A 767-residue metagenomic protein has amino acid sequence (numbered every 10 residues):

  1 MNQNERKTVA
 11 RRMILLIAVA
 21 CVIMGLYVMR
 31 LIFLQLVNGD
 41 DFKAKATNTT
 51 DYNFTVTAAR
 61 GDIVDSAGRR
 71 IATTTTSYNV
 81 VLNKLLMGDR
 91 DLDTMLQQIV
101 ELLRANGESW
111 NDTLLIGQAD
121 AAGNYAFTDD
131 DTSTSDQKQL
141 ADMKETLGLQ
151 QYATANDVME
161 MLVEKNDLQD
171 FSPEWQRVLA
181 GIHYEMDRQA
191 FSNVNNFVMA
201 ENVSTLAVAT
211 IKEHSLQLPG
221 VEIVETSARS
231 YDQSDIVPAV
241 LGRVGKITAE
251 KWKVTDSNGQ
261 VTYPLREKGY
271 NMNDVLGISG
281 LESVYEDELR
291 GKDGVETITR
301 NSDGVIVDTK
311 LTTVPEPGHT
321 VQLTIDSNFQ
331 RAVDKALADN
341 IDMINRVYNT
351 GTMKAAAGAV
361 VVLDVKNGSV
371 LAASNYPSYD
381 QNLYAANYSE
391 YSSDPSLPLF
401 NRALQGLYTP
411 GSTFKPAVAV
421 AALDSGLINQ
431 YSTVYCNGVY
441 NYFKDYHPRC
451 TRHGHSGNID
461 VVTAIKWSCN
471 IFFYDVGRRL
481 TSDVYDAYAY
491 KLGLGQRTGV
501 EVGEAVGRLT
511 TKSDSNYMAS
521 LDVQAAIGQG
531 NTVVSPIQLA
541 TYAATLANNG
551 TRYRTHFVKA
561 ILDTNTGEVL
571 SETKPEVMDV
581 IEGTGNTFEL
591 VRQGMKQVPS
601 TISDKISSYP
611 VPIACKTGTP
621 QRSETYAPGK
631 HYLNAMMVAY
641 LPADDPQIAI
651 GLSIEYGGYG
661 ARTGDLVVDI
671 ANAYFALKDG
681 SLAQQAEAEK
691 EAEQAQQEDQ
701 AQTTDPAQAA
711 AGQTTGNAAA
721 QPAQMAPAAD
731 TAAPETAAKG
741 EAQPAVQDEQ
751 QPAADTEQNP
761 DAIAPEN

Functional and structural regions predicted by a protein language model:
M1-V314, T350-A359, D699, Q708 (+4 more regions): Membrane-proximal periplasmic segments of bacterial cell-envelope enzymes, especially penicillin-binding proteins
R70-A72, Y78, T299-E316, I325 (+9 more regions): Beta-lactam-recognizing serine transpeptidase/beta-lactamase-like catalytic domain environment
K84-L86, I654-G658: A generic structural motif
R90-E101, A209, E213, P238-G242 (+17 more regions): Solvent-exposed, polar/charged alpha-helical surfaces in well-ordered, non-transmembrane soluble domains, broadly
E286, R290-D293, D303-G304, D334-D342 (+3 more regions): Amphipathic, well-packed alpha-helical segments that form the structural scaffold of globular domains
A336-Y348, G426, P599: Structural motif corresponding to the C-terminal cap of alpha-helices
L677-A718: Intrinsically disordered, low-complexity mixed-charge segments
G716-N767: Long, low-complexity, intrinsically disordered segments
